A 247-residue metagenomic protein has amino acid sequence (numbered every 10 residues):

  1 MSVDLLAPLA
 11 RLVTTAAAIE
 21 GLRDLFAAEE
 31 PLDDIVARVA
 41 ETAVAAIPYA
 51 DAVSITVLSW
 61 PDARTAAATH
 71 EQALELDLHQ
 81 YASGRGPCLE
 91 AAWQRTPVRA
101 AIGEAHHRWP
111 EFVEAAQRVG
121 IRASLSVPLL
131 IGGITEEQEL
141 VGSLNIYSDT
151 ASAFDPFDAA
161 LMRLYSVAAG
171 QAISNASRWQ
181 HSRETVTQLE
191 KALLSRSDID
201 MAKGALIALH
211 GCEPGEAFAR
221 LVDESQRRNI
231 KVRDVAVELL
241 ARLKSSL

Functional and structural regions predicted by a protein language model:
S2-D4, T135, Y147-M162: Regulatory loop-to-helix N-cap segments in sensory/regulatory domains that couple ligand/signal detection
V3, V141-S143, R163-G170: Allosteric cytosolic regulatory segments
D4, P8-A68, D77, R85 (+3 more regions): Helix-loop-beta substructure at the N-terminus of cytosolic sensory domains that couple signal/ligand detection
A10, T14-A17, G21, A27 (+4 more regions): Signal-transducing alpha-helical linker
A52, V113, S126, S143: Short hydrophobic/aromatic beta-strand element in the GNAT-like acyltransferase core that lines or flanks the acyl-donor
V57, A73-P110, E114-R122: Regulatory sensory and allosteric helical modules in signal-transduction proteins and certain transcription factors
A123-T135: Short hydrophobic beta-strand micro-motif common in sensory/regulatory domains
R178-L247: Signal-transducing coiled-coil/dimerization helices and immediately adjacent hinge/linker segments that couple sensory
